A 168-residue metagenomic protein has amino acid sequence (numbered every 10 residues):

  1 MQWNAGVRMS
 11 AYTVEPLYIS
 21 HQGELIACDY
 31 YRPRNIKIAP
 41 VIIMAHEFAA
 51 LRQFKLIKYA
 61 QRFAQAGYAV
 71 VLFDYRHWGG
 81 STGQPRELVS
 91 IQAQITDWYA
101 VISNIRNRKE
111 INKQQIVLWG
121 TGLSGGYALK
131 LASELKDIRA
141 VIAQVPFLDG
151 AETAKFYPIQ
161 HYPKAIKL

Functional and structural regions predicted by a protein language model:
Q2-K37, S90-I91: N-terminal cap/lid segment of alpha/beta-hydrolase-fold proteins
A11, I36, Q65, R108-E110 (+1 more regions): Alpha-helix termination/capping residues and helix-transition junctions
I38-E47: Short beta-strand element of the alpha/beta-hydrolase
V41, Q61-D74, A140: A fold-wide structural signal in alpha/beta-hydrolase
F48-Q61, Y75: The serine-hydrolase catalytic nucleophile loop
L51-R52, V71, W78-K113: Catalytic nucleophile-loop/oxyanion-hole region of alpha/beta-hydrolase and closely related hydrolase-like folds
A100-L168: Primarily recognizes the serine-hydrolase "nucleophile elbow" in alpha/beta-hydrolase and SGNH/GDSL folds
